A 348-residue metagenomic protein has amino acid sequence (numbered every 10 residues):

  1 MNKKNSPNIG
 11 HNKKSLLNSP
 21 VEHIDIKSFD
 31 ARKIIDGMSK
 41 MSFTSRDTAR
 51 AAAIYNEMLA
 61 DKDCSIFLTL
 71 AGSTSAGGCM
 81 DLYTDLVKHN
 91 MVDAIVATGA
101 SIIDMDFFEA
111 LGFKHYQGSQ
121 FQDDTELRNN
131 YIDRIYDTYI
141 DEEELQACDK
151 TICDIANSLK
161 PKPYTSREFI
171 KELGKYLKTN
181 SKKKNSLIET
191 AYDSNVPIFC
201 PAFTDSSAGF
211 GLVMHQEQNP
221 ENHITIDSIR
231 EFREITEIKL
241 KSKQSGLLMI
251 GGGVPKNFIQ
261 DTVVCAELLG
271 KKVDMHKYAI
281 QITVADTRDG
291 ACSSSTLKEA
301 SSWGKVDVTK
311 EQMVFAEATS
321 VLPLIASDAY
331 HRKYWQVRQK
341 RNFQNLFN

Functional and structural regions predicted by a protein language model:
N2-A52, N56-L59: N-terminal glycine-rich anion-binding loop in soluble enzyme alpha/beta folds
N2-S19, E237, Q244, E267-N348: C-terminal functional extensions of proteins
A52-S65, T190-Y192, E237-Q244: Glycine-rich phosphate/diphosphate-binding loops that line cofactor/substrate pockets in enzymes
I66-S75, I95, F199-F203, P220-C292: Glycine-rich anion-binding loop/nest that anchors nucleotide
G78-D81, D106-G112, G209-M214, I259-T262 (+1 more regions): Short acidic, glycine/serine/threonine-rich loops at helix termini
C79, Y83-C148: A generic, well-ordered mixed alpha/beta core segment in the N-terminal half of proteins
L82-K88, M214-Q218, V263-G270, S295-E299: Short, solvent-exposed amphipathic alpha-helical segments in soluble enzyme and RNA/protein-processing domains
E126-A208: Ligand-binding beta-strand-loop-alpha-helix segment within the catalytic cores of soluble metabolic enzymes
